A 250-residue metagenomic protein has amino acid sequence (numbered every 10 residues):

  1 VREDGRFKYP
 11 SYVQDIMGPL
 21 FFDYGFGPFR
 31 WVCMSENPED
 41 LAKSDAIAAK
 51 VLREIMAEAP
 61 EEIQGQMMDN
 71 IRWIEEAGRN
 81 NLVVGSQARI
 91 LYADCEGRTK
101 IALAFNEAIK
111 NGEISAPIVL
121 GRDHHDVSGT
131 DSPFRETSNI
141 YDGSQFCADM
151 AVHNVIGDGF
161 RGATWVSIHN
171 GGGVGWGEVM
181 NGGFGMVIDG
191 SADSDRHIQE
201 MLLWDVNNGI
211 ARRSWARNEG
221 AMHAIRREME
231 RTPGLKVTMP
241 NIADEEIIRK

Functional and structural regions predicted by a protein language model:
V1, V119-T130, H169-E178, R217-I225: A glycine-rich phosphate-binding loop feature that marks nucleotide/adenosyl-phosphate handling sites
V1-A148, V152, F160-R161, W165: Patatin-like phospholipase A catalytic core
V1-E3, I225-K250: C-terminal catalytic or substrate-handling cores of phosphate/nucleotide- and metal-cofactor-dependent proteins acting
F7-Y12, G121, N170, R227 (+2 more regions): Generic ordered-secondary-structure signal
M17, M34, M56, M67-M68 (+7 more regions): Detector for methionine-enriched segments
I114-I118, G162, N181-F184, R231-P233: Generic structural motif recognizing short loop/turn segments at the entrances and edges of beta-strands
F134-N139, M186-V187, E228-L235: Short, charged low-complexity intrinsically disordered segments located at boundaries of structured domains
G143, C147-G159, A163-W165, N170-A221: Catalytic or ion-translocation cores adjacent to nucleophile or general acid/base/metal-coordination motifs in diverse
